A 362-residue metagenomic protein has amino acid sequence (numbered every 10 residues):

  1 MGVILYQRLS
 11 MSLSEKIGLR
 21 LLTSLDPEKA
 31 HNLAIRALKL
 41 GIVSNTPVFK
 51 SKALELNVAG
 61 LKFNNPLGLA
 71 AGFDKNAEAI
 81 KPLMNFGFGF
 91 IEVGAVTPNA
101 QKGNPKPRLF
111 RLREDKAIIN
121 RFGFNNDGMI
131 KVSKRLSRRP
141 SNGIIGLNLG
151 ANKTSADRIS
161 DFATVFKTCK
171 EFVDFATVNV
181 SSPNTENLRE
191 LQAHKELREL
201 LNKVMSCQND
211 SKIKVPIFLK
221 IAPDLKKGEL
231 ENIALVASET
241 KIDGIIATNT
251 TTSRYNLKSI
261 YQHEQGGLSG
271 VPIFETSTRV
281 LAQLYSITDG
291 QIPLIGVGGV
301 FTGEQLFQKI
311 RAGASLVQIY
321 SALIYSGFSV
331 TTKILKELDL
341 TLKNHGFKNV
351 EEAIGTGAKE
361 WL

Functional and structural regions predicted by a protein language model:
L13-L56, N120-N125: An N-cap/entry alpha-helix motif that binds or orients negatively charged groups
D26, L69, I91, V132 (+6 more regions): Conserved, mostly hydrophobic/aromatic
I35-F49, S182-E196, L235-G290: Glycine/Thr-rich beta-alpha phosphate-binding loop at enzyme active sites
K62-G68, S141-L149, D210-L225, S286-G296: Short beta-strand/loop segments at the ligand-binding rim of alpha/beta enzyme cores
E78-L83, A163, L225-E239, S286 (+2 more regions): Catalytic cores of alpha/beta
E92-Q101, V180-S182, G244-T252, L306-K333: Glycine-rich phosphate-binding active-site loops on the catalytic face of alpha/beta enzymes
G94, N99-N142: A gly/proline- and charged-residue-enriched helix-loop-helix capping module
A100-K116, N256-S269, I324-F347: C-terminal helical cap(s) of enzyme catalytic domains, especially alpha/beta-barrels
